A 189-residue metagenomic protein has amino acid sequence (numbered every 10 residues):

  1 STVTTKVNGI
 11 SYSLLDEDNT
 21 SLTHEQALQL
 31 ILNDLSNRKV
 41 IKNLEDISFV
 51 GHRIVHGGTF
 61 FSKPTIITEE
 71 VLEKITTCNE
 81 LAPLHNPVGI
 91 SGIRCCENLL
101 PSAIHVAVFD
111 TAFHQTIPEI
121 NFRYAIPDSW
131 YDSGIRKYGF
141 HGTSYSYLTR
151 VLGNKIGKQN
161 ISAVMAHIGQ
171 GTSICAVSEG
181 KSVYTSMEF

Functional and structural regions predicted by a protein language model:
S1-T5, S186-F189: Short, intrinsically disordered, charge-balanced linker/junction segments flanking boundaries in proteins
T2-V40, I66, E73-E80, H85: N-terminal phosphate-binding loop and adjacent alpha-helix
L22-Q26, V50, I66, E70 (+4 more regions): Conserved active-site and cofactor/substrate-binding residues in soluble primary-metabolism enzymes
L35-H85, V106, A112-R123: Short beta-strand-loop/turn "lid" adjacent to the catalytic site in phosphate-handling enzymes
I75-N86, A103, W130-G142: Flexible, glycine/proline-enriched loop segments at strand-loop-helix junctions that form or flank small-ligand binding
G92-H105: A structural motif corresponding to the C-terminal end of an alpha-helix and its immediate exit/capping segment
F113-F189: Glycine-rich phosphate-binding loop of actin/hexokinase-like ATP-binding domains
